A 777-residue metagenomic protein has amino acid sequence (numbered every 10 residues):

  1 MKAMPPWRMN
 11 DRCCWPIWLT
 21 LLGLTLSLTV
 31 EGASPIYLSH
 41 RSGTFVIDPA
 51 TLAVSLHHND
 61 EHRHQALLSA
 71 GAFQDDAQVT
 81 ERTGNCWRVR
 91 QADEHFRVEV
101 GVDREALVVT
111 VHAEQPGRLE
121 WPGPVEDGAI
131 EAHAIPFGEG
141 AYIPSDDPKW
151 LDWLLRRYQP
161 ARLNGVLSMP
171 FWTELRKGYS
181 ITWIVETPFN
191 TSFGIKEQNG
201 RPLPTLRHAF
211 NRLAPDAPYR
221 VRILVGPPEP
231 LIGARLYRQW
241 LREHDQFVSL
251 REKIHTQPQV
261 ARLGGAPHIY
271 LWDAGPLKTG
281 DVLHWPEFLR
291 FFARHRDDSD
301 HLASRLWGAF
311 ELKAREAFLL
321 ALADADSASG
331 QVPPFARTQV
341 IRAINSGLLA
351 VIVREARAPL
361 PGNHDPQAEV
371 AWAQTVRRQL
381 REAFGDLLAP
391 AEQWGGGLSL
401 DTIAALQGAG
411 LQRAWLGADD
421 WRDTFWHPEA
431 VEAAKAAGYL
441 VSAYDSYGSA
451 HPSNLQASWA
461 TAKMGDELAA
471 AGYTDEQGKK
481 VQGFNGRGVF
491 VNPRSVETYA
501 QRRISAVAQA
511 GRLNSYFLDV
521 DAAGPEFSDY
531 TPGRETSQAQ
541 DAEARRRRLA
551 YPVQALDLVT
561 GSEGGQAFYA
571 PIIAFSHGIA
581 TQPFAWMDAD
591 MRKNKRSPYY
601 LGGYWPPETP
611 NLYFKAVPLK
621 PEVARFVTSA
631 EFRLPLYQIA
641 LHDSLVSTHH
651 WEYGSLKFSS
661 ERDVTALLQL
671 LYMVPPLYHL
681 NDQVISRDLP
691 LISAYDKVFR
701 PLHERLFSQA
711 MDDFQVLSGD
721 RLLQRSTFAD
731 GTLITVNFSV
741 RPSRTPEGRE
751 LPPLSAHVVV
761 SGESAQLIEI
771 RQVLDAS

Functional and structural regions predicted by a protein language model:
M1-C14: N-terminal secretory signal peptides that target proteins for export/translocation
P16-S27: Bacterial N-terminal signal peptides
L28-G32: Sec/Tat signal peptide C-region and signal peptidase I cleavage site
S34-A414, A433-V441, D445-Y447, S515 (+5 more regions): Carbohydrate-recognition beta-sandwich/jelly-roll modules in extracellular/periplasmic carbohydrate-active proteins
I47-L56, R201-R207, N211-R222, G226-P230 (+9 more regions): Active-site-proximal substrate-binding groove within the catalytic cores of carbohydrate-active enzymes
P267-I269, W426-G483, D557-F568: Glycine-rich, aromatic-flanked loop segments that form ligand/cofactor-binding clefts across common enzyme folds
A371-D386, A457-F490, E526-A539: Aromatic- and acidic-residue-enriched carbohydrate-binding clefts of CAZyme catalytic domains
I403-G417, F425, A433-L440, D445-S449 (+5 more regions): Long, K/E/R/D-enriched contiguous segments that form extended
